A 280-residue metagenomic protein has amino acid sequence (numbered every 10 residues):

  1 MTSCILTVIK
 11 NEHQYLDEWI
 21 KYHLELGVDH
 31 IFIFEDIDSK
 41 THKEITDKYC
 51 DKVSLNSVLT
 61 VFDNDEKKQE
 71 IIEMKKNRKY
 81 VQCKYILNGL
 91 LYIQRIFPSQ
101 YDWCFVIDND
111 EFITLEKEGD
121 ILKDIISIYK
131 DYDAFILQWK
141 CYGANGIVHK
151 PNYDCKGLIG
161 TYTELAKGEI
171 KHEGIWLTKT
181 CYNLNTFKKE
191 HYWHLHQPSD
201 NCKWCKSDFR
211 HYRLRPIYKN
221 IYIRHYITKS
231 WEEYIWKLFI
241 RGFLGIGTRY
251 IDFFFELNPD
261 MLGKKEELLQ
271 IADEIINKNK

Functional and structural regions predicted by a protein language model:
M1-L24: N-proximal low-complexity "stem/linker" segments adjacent to membrane-targeting elements
T7, F34-K43: Ser/Thr-glycine-rich phosphate-binding loops at phosphate-binding pockets of nucleotides, nucleotide cofactors
D29-H30, D102, D133: Short acidic/polar active-site loop segments enriched in Thr and Asp
D29-I37, S57-D63: Short beta-strand/loop segment that forms part of the nucleotide-sugar
D36, D108-N109: Short acidic donor-binding/metal-coordinating loop in glycosyltransferase active sites
H42-V106: Active-site-proximal specificity loops/subdomain of glycosyltransferases
K76-L87, L91, L115-K280: Catalytic-site signature of metal-activated, phosphate-bearing donor transferases, centered on the GT-A/GT-A-like
I107-D108, E116: Active-site acidic Asp-centered loop
